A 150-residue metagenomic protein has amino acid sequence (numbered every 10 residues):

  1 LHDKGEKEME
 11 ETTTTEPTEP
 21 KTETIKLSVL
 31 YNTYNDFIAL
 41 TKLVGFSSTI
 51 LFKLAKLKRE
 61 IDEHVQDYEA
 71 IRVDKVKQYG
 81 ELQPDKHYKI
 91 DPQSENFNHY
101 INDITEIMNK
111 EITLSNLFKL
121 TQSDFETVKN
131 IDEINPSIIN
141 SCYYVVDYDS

Functional and structural regions predicted by a protein language model:
L1-E8: Short, Lys/Arg-enriched N-terminal segments with co-localized hydrophobic residues within the first ~10-30 amino acids
E10-S150: A composition-driven surface/loop motif
